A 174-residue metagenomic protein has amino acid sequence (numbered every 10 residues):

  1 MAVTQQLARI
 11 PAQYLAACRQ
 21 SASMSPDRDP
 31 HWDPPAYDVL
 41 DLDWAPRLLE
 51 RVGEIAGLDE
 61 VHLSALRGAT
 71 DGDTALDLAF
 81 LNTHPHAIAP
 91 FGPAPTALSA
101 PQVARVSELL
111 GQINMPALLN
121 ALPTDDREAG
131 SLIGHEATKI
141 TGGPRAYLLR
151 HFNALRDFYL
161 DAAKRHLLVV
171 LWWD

Functional and structural regions predicted by a protein language model:
M1-D157, D161: Acidic (Asp/Glu-rich) sequence patches and key acidic residues that form negatively charged surfaces used
L171-D174: Short hydrophobic/aromatic patches at helix-to-coil boundaries
